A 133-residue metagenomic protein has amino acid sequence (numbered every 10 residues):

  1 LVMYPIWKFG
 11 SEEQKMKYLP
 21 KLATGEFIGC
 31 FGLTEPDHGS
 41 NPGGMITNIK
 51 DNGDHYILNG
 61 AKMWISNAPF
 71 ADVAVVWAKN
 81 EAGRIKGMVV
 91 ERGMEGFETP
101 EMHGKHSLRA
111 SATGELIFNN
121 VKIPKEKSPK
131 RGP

Functional and structural regions predicted by a protein language model:
L1-E13, G39-P42, N52: N-terminal glycine-rich flavin-associated loop
S11, M88, F118: Residue-level signal for inorganic ion chemistry
L22, D37-S40, W64-N67, K79 (+1 more regions): Short Gly/Pro-enriched turn/cap motifs at secondary-structure boundaries
G25-L33: A short, Trp-centered hydrophobic/proline-enriched beta-strand micro-motif
N41-G43, D54, N67-A71, R109-S111 (+1 more regions): Short glycine/proline-enriched turns and hinge-like loops at secondary-structure junctions
G44, G93-P124: Flexible, small-/acidic-enriched active-site or ligand-binding loops
T47-K50: A structural signal for short hydrophobic beta-strand segments in well-ordered beta-sheet cores
H55, A61-T99: A short core secondary-structure module
